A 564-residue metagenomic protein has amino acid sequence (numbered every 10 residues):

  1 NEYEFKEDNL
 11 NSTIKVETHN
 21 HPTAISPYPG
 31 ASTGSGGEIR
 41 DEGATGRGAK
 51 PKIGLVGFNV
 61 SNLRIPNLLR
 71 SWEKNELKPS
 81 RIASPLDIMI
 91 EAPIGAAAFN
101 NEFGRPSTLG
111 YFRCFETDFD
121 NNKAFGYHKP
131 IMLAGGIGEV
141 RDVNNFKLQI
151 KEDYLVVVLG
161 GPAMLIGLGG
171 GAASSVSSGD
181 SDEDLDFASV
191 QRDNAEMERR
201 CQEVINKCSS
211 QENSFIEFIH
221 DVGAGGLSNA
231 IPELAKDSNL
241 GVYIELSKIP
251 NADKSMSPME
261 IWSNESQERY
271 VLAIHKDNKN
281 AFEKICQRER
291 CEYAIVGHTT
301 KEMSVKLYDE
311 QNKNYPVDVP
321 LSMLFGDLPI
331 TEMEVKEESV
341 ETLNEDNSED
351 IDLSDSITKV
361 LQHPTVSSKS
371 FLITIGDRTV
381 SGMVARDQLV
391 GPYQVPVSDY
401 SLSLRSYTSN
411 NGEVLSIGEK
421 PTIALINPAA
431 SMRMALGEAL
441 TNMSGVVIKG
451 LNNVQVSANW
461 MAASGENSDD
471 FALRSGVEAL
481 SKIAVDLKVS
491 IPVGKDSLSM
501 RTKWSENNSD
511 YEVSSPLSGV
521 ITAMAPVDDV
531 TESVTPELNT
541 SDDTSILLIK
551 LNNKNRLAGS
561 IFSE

Functional and structural regions predicted by a protein language model:
N1-E564: Glycine/proline-enriched, intrinsically flexible loops and inter-domain linkers
